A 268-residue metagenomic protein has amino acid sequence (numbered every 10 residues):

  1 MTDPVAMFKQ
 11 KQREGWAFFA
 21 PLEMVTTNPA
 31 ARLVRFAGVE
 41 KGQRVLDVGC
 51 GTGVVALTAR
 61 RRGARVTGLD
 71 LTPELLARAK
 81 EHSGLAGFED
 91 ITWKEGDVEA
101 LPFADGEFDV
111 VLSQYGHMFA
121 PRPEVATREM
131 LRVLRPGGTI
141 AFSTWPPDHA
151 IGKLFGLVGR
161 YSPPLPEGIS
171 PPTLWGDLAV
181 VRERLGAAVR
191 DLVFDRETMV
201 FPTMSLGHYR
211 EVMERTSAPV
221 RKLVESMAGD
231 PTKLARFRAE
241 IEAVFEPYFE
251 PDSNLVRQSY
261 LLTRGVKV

Functional and structural regions predicted by a protein language model:
M1-Q43, V54, R78, L85-A86 (+2 more regions): Conserved class I S-adenosyl-L-methionine
D3-V5, E23, L174-V268: Conserved Class I S-adenosyl-L-methionine
L22, E124-V125, L131, R135-S205 (+1 more regions): Conserved catalytic/acceptor-binding region of the Class I
A37-V39, R60, L134: A generic alpha-to-beta junction signature in SAM-dependent methyltransferases
R44-V48, T52-L101, V125: Class I SAM-dependent methyltransferase SAM/SAH-binding core
E99-V110: A short acidic, Gly/Pro-enriched loop at the edge of an enzyme's catalytic core that lines a small-molecule cofactor
V110-P123: A short SAM/SAH-binding and catalytic strip from SAM-dependent methyltransferases
